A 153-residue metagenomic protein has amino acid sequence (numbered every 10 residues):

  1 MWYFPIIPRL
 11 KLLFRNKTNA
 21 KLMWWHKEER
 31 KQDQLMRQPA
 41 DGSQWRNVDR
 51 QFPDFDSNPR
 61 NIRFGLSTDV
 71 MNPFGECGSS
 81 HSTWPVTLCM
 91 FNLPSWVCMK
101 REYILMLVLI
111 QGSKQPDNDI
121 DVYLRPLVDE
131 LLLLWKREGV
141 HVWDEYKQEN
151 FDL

Functional and structural regions predicted by a protein language model:
M1-L153: Domain-level cores of phosphate- or acyl-group-handling catalytic modules
